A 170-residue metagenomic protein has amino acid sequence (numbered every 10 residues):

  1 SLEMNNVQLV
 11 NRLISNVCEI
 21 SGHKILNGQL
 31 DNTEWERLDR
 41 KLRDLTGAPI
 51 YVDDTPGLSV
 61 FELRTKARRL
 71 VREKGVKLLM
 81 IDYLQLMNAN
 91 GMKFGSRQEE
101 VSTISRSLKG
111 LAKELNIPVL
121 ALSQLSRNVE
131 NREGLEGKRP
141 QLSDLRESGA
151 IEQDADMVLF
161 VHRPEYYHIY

Functional and structural regions predicted by a protein language model:
S1-G75, A89: Cytosolic-facing regulatory segments adjacent to core modules
M4-V7, N16, P56-S59, L84-M87 (+3 more regions): Conserved nucleotide-binding/hydrolysis micro-motifs of P-loop NTPases
N16-G22, F94, R132-L142: Short glycine/proline- and charge-enriched loop/turn segments that cap or connect secondary-structure elements
A48-D53, F94, R127-E136: Short, basic, glycine/proline-bearing loop/turn elements
N88-G95: Conserved ATPase-coupling elements of RecA-like P-loop NTPase cores
E99-Y170: Phosphate-binding/switch region of NTP-binding enzymes
